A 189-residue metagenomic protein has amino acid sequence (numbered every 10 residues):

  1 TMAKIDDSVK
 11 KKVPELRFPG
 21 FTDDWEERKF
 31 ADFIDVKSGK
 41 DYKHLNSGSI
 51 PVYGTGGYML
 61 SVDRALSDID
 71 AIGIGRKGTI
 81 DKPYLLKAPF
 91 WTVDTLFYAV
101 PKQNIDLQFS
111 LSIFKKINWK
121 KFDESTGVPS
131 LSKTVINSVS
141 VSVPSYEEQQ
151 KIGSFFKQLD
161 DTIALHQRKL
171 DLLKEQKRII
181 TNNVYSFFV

Functional and structural regions predicted by a protein language model:
T1-V189: Feature detects amphipathic, helix-rich regulatory segments
